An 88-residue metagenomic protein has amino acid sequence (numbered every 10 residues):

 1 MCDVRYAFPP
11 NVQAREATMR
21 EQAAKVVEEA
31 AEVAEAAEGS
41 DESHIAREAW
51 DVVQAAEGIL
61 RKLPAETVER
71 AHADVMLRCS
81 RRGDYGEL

Functional and structural regions predicted by a protein language model:
M1-L88: Flexible "arm" and connector segments at domain edges
